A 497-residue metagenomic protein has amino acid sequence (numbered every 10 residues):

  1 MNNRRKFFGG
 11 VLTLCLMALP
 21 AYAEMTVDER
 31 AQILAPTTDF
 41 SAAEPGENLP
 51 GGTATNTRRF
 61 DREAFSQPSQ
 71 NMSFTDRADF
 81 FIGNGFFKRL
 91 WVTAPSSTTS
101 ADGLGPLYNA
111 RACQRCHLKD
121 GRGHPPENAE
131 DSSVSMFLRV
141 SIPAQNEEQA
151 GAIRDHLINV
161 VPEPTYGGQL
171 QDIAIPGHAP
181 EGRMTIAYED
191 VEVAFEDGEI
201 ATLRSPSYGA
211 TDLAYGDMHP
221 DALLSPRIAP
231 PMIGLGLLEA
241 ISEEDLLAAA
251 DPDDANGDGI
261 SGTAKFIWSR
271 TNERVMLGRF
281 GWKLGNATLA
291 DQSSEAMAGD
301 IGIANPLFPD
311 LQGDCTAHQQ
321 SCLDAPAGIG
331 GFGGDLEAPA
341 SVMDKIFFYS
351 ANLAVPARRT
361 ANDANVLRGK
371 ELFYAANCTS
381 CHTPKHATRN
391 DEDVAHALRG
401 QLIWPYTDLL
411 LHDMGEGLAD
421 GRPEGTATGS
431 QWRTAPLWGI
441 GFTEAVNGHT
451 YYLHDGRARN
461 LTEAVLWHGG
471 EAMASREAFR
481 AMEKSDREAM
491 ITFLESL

Functional and structural regions predicted by a protein language model:
N2-V11: Bacterial N-terminal signal peptides that target proteins for export
G10-A18: Bacterial N-terminal signal peptides
Y22-L497: Periplasmic c-type cytochrome electron-transfer domains
